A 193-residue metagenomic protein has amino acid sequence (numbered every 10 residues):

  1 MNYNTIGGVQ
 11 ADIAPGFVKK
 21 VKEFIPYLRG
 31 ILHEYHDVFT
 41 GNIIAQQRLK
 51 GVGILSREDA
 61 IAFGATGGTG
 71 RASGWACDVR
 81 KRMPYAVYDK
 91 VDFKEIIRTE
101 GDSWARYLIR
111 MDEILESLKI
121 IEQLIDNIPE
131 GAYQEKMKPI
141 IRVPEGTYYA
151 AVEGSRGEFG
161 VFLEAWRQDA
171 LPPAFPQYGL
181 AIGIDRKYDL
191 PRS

Functional and structural regions predicted by a protein language model:
M1-S193: Active-site bordering "gate/hinge" segments that shape substrate access to catalytic or cofactor-binding pockets
